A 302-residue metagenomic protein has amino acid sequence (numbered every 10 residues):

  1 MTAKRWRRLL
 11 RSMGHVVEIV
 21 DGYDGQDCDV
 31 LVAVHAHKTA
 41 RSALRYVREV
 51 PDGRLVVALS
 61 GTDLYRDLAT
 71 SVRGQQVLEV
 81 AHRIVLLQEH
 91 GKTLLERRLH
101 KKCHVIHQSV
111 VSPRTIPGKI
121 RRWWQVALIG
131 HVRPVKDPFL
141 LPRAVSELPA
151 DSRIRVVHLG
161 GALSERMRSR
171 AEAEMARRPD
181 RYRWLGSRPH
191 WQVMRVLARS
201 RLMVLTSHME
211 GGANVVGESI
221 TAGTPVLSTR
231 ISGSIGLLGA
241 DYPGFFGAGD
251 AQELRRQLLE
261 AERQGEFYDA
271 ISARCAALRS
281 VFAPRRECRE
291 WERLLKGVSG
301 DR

Functional and structural regions predicted by a protein language model:
V20-G22, Y182-V196, G249: Conserved active-site histidine-acidic residue motif and adjacent donor-binding/catalytic loop of glycosyltransferases
E79-V105, V110-T115: A short, active-site helix/loop in glycosyltransferases that binds the activated sugar's phosphate group
G118-K136, L141-S146, V156-G160: Conserved donor-binding/catalytic core segment of Leloir-type glycosyltransferases
R155-R170, G186-S187: Glycosyltransferase donor-sugar binding loop
H208: Aromatic "clamp/platform" in nucleotide-sugar-dependent glycosyltransferases that forms part of the donor/acceptor
P225-S228: Short hydrophobic beta-strand element within catalytic cores of glycosyltransferases and related nucleotide-activated
A240-Q252, E260-E266: Conserved acidic donor-binding segment of nucleotide-sugar-dependent glycosyltransferases
E266-K296: A charged, aromatic-enriched C-terminal amphipathic alpha-helix characteristic of glycosyltransferases across folds
